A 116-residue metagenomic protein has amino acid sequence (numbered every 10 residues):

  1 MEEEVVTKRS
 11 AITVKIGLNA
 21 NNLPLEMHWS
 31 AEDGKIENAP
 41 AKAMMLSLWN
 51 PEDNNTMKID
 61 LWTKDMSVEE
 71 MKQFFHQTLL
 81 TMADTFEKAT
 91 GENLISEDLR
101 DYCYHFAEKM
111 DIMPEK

Functional and structural regions predicted by a protein language model:
M1-V14: Structured beta-strand/loop patches that form or line metal/cofactor-binding pockets in enzymes
T7, L25-G91: Active-site- and interface-proximal helix/loop "cap" or "latch" segments in soluble metabolic and energy-transducing
I12-A31: Active-site and channel-lining beta-strand-loop segments that bind or position nucleotide-derived/phosphorylated
N22, S67-K72, Y102-M110: Short amphipathic alpha-helical patches
D84-K116: C-terminal charged interaction modules
